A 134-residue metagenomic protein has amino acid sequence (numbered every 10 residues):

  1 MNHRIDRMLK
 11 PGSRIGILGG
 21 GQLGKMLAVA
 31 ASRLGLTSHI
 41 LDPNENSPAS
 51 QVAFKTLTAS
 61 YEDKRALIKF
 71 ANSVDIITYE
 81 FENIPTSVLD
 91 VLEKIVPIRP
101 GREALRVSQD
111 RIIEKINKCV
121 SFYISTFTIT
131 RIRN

Functional and structural regions predicted by a protein language model:
M1-I113: ATP-binding N-terminal substructure of ATP-dependent carboxylate-amine bond-forming enzymes
V107-N134: Active-site nucleotide/adenylate-binding loops and adjacent lid/helix of ATP-dependent enzymes
